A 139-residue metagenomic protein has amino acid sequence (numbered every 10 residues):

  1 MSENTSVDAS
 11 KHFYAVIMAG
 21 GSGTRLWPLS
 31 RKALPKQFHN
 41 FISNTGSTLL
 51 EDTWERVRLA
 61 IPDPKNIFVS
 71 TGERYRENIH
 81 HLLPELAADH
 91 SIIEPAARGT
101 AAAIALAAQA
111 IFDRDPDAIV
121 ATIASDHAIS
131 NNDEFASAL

Functional and structural regions predicted by a protein language model:
S2-I17, R25-K32, N40-A124, A128-A136: Conserved N-terminal catalytic core of the sugar/cofactor nucleotidyltransferase
